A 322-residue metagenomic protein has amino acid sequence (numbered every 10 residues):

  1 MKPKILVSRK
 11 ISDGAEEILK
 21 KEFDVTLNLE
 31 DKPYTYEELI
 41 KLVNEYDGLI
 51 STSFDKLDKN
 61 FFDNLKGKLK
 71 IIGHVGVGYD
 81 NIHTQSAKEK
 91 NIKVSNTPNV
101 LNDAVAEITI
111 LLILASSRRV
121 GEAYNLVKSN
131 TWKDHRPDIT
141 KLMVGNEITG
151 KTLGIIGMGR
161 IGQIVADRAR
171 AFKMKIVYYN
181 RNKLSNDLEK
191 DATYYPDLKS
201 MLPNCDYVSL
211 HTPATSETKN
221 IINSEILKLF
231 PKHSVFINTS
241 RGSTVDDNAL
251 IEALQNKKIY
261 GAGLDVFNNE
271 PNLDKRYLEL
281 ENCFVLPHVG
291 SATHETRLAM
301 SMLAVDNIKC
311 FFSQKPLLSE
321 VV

Functional and structural regions predicted by a protein language model:
M1-S95, N223, K228: An N-terminal-biased, well-structured beta-alpha scaffold segment characteristic of Rossmann-like dinucleotide-binding
R9, T52-S53, G76, L210-T212 (+2 more regions): Glycine-rich, N-terminal phosphate-binding loop of Rossmann-like dinucleotide-binding domains
R9, Y178-N182: N-terminal Rossmann-fold cofactor-binding loop
D47-G48, I71, Y207, V235 (+2 more regions): Short, Asp-centered acidic motifs that coordinate Mg2+ and/or phosphate in catalytic or ligand-binding sites
L57-N60, R181-R276: Rossmann-like adenosine-cofactor binding region
K90, V94, S224, H233-V322: Rossmann-like dinucleotide-binding domain for NAD(H)/NADP(H)
P98-T152, I164-D167: Phosphate-binding beta-alpha-beta segment of Rossmann-like dinucleotide-binding domains, i.e., the NAD(P)
M158-G159: Glycine-rich Rossmann-fold phosphate-binding loop(s) that bind the pyrophosphate of adenine dinucleotide cofactors
